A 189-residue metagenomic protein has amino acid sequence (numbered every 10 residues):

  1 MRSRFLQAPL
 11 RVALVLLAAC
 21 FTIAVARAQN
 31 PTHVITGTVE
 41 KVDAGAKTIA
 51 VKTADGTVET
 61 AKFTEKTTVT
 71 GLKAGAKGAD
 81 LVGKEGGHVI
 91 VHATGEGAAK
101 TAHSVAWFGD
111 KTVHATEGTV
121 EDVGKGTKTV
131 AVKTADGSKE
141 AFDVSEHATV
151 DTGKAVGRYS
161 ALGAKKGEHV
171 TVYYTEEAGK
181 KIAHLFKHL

Functional and structural regions predicted by a protein language model:
R2-K66, G71-H147, T152-L189: Short, flexible, surface-exposed loop segments at domain boundaries
